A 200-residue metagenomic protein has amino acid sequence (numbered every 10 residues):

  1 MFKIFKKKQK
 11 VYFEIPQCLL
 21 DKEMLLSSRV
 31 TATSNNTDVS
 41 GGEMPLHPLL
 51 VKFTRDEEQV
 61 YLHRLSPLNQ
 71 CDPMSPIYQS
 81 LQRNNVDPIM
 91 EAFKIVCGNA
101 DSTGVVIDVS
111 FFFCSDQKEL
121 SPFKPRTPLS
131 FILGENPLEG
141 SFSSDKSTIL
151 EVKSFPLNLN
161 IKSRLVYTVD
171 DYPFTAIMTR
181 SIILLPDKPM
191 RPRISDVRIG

Functional and structural regions predicted by a protein language model:
M1-G200: Auxiliary tRNA-acceptor-end handling modules of aminoacyl-tRNA synthetases
